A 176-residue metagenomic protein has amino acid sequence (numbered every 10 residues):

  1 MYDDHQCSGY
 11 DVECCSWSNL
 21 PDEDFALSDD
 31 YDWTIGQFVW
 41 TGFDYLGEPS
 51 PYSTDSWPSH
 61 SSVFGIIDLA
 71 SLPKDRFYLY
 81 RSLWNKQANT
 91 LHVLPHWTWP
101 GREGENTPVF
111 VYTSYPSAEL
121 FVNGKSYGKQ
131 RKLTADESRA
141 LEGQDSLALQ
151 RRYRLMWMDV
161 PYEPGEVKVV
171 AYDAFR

Functional and structural regions predicted by a protein language model:
M1-R176: Extended substrate-binding grooves/exosites of carbohydrate-active enzymes
